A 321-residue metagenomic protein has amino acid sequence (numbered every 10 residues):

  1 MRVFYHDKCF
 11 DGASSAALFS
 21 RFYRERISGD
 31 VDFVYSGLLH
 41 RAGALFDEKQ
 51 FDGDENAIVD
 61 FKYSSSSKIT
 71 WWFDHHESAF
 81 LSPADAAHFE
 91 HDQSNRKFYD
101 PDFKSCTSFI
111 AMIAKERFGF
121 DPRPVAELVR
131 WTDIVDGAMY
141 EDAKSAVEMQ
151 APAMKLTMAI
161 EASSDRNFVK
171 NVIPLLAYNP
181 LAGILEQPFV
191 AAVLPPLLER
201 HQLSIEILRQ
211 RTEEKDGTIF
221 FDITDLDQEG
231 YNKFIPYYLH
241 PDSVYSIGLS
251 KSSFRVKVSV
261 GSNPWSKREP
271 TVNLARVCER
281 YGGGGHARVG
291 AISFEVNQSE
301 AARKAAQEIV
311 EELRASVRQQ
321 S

Functional and structural regions predicted by a protein language model:
M1-M149, E213-K215, I223-T224, G230-I235 (+2 more regions): Replace "Mg2+/Mn2+-dependent" with "divalent metal-dependent
M139-Y231: Glycine-rich, Lys/Arg-enriched anion-binding loops that position phosphate/diphosphate groups for phosphoryl
